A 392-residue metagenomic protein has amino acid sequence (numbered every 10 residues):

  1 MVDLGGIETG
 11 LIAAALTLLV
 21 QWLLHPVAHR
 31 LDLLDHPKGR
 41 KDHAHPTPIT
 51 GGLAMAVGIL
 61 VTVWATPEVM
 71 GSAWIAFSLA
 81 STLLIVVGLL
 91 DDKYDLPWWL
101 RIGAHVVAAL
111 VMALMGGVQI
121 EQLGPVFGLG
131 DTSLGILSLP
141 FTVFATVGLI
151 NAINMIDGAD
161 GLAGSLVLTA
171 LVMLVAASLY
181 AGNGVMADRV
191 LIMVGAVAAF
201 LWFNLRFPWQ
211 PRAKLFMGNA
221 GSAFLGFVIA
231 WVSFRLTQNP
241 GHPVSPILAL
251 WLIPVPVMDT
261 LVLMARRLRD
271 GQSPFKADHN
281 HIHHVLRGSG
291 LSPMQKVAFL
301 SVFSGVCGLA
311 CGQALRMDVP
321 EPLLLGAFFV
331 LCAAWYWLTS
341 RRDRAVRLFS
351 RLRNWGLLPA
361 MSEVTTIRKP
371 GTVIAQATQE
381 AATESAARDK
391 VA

Functional and structural regions predicted by a protein language model:
M1-M258: "…together with the soluble PPM/PP2C metallo-phosphatase catalytic core" -> "…together with the soluble PPM/PP2C
L236-A392: C-terminal membrane-associated helical module and adjoining short loops/tails
